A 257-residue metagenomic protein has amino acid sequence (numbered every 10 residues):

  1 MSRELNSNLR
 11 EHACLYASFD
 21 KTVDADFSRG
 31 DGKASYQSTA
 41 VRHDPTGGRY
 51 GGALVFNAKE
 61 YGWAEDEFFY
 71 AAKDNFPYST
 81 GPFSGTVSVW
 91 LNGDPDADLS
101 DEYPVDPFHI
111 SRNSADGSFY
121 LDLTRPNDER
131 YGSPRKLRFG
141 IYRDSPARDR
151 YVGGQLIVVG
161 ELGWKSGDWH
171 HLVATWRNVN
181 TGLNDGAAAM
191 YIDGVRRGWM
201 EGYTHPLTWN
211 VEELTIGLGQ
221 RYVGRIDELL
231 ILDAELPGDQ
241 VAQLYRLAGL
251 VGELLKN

Functional and structural regions predicted by a protein language model:
M1-L9: N-terminal low-complexity, Pro/Thr/Ser-rich intrinsically disordered segments that act as propeptides or flexible
N8-Q37, H43-D44, Y50, Y61-A147 (+4 more regions): Extracellular glycan-recognition modules
D74-Y78, V158-W164, T204: Beta-strand-rich interaction surfaces with strong enrichment in secreted/lumenal proteins
V87-V89, G167-T181, M190: Short tryptophan-centered beta-strand motifs in secreted/extracellular beta-sheet-rich domains of glycan-recognition
I141-T175: Short, aromatic/His-centered strand-loop micro-motif at the edge of beta-sheets
N184-D185, Y191-R197: Short strand-turn-strand beta-turns centered on an Asx-Gly dipeptide
R196-I226: Flexible glycan-contacting loops in extracellular carbohydrate-active proteins
